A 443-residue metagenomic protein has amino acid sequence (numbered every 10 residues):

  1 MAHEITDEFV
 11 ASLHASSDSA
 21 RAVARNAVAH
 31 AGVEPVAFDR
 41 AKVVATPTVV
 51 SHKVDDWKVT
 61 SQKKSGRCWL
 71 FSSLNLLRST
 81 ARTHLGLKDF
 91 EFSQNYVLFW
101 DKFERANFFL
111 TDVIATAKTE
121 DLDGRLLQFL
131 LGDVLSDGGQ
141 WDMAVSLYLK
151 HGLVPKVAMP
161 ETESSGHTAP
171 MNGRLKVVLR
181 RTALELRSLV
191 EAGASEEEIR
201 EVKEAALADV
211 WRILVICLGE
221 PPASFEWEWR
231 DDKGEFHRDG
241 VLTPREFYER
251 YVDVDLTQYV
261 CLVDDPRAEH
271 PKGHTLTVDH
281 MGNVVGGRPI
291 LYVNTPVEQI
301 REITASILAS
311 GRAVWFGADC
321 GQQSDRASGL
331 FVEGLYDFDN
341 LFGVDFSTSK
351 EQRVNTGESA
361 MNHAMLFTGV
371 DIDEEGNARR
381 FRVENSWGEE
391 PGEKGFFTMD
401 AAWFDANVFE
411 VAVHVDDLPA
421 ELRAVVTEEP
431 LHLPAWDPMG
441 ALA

Functional and structural regions predicted by a protein language model:
A2-W57: N-terminal regions that are enriched for targeting/export leaders and immediately downstream pro/stem segments
H14-A20, A45, D265-E269, G329-E333: Short acidic/polar alpha-helix capping motifs at helix-coil junctions
V43-V314, P391-K394, A401: Active-site nucleophile-adjacent alpha helix/oxyanion-hole segment immediately C-terminal to the catalytic cysteine
K53-W57, K350-Q352, E384: Short helix/strand-bridging catalytic loops that position acidic/His residues to coordinate divalent metals and engage
C68, Y148, N355-G388: Catalytic nucleophile-His microenvironment captured as a short glycine-rich beta-strand/loop that brackets
F71, F316-D319, T368: Short His-Asn-centered micro-motif
G287-N362: Long, positively charged binding patches that form subdomain-scale interaction surfaces for polyanionic ligands
D373-A443: Conserved catalytic-core surface of thiol
